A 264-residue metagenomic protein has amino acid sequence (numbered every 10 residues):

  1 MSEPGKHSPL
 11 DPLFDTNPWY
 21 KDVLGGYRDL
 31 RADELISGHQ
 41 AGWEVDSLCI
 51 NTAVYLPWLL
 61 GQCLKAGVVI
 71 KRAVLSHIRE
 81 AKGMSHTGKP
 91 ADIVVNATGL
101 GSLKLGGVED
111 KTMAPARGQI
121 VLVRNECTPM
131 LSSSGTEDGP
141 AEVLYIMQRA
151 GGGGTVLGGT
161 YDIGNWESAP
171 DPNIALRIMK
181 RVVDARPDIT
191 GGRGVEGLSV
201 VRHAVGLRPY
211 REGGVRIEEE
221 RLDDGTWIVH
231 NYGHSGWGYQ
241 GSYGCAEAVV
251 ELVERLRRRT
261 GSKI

Functional and structural regions predicted by a protein language model:
M1-G67: Flavin (FAD/FMN) cofactor-binding and adjacent substrate-gating region of FAD-dependent oxidoreductase domains
K6, L100-S102, D162-I163, S235: Short, solvent-exposed loop/turn segments at secondary-structure junctions
D33, G192-I264: C-terminal catalytic lobe of FAD-dependent flavoproteins
L35-Q40, R124, T155-T160: Short, basic/glycine-rich phosphate-binding loops at helix/coil junctions that contact nucleotide phosphates
H39-I93, A97, S102: Helical element adjacent to the flavin cofactor pocket in flavoenzyme catalytic cores
V54-Q62, R177, R181-A185, A248 (+1 more regions): Amphipathic alpha-helical segments that form well-ordered structural scaffolds and often line/cohere around active
H77, A81-T136, S168-L176, A185-E196: Central helical "cap/lid" subdomain
P129-E212, R221: Active-site lid/adjacent beta-loop-alpha segment flanking the redox-cofactor pocket in flavoenzymes
